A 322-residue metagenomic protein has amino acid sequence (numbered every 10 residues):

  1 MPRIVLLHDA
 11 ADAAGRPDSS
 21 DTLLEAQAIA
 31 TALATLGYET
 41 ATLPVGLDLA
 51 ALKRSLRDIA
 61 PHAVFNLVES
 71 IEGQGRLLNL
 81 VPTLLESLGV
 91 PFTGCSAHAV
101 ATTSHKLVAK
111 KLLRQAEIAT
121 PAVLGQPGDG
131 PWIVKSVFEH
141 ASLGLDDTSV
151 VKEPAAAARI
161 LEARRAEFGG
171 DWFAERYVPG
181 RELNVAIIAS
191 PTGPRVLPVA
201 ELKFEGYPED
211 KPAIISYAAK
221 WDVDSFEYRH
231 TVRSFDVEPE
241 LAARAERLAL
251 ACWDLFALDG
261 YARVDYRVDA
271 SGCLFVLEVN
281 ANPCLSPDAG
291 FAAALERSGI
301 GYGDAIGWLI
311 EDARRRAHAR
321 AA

Functional and structural regions predicted by a protein language model:
M1-D9, L56-D58, V100-R181, S190-T192: Active-site nucleotide/adenylate-binding loops and adjacent lid/helix of ATP-dependent enzymes
M1-P91, A97-H98, T103-S104, V108 (+3 more regions): ATP-binding N-terminal substructure of ATP-dependent carboxylate-amine bond-forming enzymes
I4, F65, I133, A186-A189 (+1 more regions): A short beta-strand motif that forms the metal-chelation/ATP-contact edge of phosphoryl-transfer active sites
A32-T35, E139-A141, K220-R229: Short, basic/glycine-rich phosphate-binding loops at helix/coil junctions that contact nucleotide phosphates
T40, A63, P91-F92, T120 (+2 more regions): Hydrophobic beta-strand scaffold residues
V81, D236-A322: ATP-dependent carboxylate activation and anion-phosphoryl transfer catalytic cores that bind Mg-ATP to form
P154-R247, A270-F275: Phosphate-binding site of ATP-dependent enzymes
